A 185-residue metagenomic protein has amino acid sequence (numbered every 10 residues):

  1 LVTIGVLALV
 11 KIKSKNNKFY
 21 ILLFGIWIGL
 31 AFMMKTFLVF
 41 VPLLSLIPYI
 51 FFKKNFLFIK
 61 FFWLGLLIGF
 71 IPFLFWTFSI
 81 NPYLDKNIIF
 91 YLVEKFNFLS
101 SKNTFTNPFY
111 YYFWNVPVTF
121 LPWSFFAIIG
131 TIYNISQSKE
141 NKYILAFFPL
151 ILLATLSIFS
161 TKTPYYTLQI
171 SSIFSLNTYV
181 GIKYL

Functional and structural regions predicted by a protein language model:
V2-L7, I21-F24, F148, L168-Y179: Alpha-helical transmembrane segments of multi-pass membrane proteins
V2-Y20, N134-I135, I182-L185: Membrane-interface transmembrane helices that cradle and orient dolichyl/undecaprenyl
I12, L23, F78: Substrate-binding/catalytic cleft of secreted carbohydrate-active enzymes, primarily glycoside hydrolases
K15-I21, F58, K139-N141: Membrane-helix interface segments
L30, M34, V39-K139, F147-T167 (+2 more regions): Transmembrane-lumen/periplasm boundary regions of multi-pass, lipid-linked membrane glycan transferases
I144: Conserved phosphate/pyrophosphate-binding and hydrolysis machinery centered on Walker-type P-loop NTPases, extending
